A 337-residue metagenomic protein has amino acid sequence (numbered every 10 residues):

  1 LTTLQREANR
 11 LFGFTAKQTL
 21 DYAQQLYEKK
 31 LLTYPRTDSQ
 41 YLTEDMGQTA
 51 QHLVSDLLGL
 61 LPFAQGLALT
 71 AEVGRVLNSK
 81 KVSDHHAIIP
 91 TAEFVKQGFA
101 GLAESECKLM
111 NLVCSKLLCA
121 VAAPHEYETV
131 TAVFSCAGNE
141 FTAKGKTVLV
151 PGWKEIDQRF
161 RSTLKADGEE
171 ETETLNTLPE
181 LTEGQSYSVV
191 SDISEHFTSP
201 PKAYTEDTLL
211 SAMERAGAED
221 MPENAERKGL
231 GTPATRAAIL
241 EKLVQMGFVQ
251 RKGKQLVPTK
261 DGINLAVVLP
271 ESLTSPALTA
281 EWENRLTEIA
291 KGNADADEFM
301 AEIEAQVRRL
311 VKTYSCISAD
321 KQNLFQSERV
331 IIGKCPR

Functional and structural regions predicted by a protein language model:
L1, F12, K202: Flexible coil/turn residues that form the inter-helical turn or adjacent wing/linker of helix-turn-helix
E7, L11-Q18: A conserved hydrophobic secondary-structure block that centers on an alpha-helix together with its immediately flanking
A16-K17, D21, P35-R337: Basic, low-complexity terminal or inter-domain segments flanking catalytic cores
K29-L32: Eukaryotic nuclear/nucleolar intrinsically disordered, charge-dense low-complexity regions
